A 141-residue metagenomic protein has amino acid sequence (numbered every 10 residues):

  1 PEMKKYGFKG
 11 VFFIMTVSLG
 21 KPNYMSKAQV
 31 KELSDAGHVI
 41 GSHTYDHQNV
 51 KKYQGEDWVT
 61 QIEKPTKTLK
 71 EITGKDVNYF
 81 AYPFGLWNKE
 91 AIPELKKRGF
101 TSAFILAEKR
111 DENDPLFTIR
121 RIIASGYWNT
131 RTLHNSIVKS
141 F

Functional and structural regions predicted by a protein language model:
P1, K5, A28-K31, D35 (+1 more regions): C-terminal active-site subregion of NodB/CE4 polysaccharide deacetylases
K4, F8-P22, S34, H38-T44 (+2 more regions): Short, well-structured secondary-structure segments
T16-G20, N49, P83-L86: Short histidine/acidic/glycine/proline-rich micro-motifs that form metal- and phosphate-coordinating active-site loops
K21, D46-N49, P115-T118: Glycine-rich, flexible loop/turn motifs
M25: Short acidic-hydrophobic sequence patches enriched in Asp/Glu that either
G41-E56: Substrate-binding clefts and substrate-entry loops adjacent to catalytic sites of polymer-processing enzymes acting on
